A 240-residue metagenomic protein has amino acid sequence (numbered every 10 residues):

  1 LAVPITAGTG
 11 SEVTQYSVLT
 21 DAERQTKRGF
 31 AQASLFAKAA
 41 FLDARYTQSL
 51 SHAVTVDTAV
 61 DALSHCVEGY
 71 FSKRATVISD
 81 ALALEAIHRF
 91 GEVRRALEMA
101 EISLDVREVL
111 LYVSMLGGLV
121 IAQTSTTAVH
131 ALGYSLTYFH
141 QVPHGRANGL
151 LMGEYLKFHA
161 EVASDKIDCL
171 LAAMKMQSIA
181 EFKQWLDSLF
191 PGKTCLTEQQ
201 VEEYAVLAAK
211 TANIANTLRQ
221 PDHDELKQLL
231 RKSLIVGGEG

Functional and structural regions predicted by a protein language model:
L1-Y16: Proline/glycine-rich low-complexity loops and linkers
I5-G8, Y46, G153-K157: Acidic, glycine-rich active-site loops and adjacent beta-strand->loop/helix elements that engage anionic groups
G8, M115-P143, N213: Glycine-rich phosphate/pyrophosphate-binding beta-alpha loops
T14-T124: Carboxylate- and glycine-rich phosphate/diphosphate-binding segment that chelates Mg2+/Mn2+
V60-E68, L84-R95, L111-M115, V129 (+7 more regions): Predominant activation on well-ordered alpha-helical scaffold segments within soluble catalytic domains
Y138-C195: Active-site pocket-lining segment
A173-G240: C-terminal charged capping/lid subdomain of soluble metabolic enzymes
